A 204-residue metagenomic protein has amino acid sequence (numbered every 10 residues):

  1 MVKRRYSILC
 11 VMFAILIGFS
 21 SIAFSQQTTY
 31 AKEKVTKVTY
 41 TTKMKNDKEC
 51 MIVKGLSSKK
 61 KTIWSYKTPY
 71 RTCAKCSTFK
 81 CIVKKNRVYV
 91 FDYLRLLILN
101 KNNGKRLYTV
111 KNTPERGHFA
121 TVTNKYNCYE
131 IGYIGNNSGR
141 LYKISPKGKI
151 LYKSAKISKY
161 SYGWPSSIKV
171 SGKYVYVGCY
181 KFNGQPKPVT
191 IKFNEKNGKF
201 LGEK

Functional and structural regions predicted by a protein language model:
C10-S21: Bacterial N-terminal signal peptides
F19-E33: Sec-dependent signal peptide cleavage junction
T28-K32, C73-V83, P114-K125, Y160-S171: Repeated scaffold domains used in trafficking and secretory/extracellular systems, primarily beta-propellers
T36-V38, R87, Y126-Y129, Y174-Y176: Conserved core beta-strand positions within WD40 beta-propeller blades
T36-Y40, K61-T72, R106-N112, R140 (+2 more regions): Aromatic (tryptophan-biased) beta-strands that constitute blades/sheets of beta-rich domains
T39-K43, D92, E130-I134, V177-K181: Recurrent small/Gly-Pro-centered beta-turn motifs in extracellular repeat architectures
D47-I52, L94-L97, N136-Y142, G184-I191: Structural motif
S57-K60, N100-N103, S145-G148, N194-N197: Short loop/turn segments that connect beta-strands within beta-propeller blades
